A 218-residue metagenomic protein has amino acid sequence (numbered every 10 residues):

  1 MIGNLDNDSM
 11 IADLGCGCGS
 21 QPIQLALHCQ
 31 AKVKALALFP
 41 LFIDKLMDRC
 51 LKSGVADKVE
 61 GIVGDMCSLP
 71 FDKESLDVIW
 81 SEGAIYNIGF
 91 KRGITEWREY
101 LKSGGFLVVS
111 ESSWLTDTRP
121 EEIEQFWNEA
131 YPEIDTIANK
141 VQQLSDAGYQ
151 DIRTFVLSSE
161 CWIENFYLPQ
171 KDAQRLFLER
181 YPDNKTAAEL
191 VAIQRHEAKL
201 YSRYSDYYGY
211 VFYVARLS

Functional and structural regions predicted by a protein language model:
M1-N7: Conserved alpha-helix/loop element of class I SAM-dependent methyltransferases that forms part of the SAM/SAH-binding
A12, C18-S68: Class I SAM-dependent methyltransferase SAM/SAH-binding core
C67-V78: A short acidic, Gly/Pro-enriched loop at the edge of an enzyme's catalytic core that lines a small-molecule cofactor
V78-K91: A short SAM/SAH-binding and catalytic strip from SAM-dependent methyltransferases
R92-F106: A short glycine-rich, Lys/Arg-flanked "PGG" loop and its adjoining helix->strand segment in the class I
S112-Y131: Short, glycine-/aromatic-enriched active-site segment of Class I SAM-dependent methyltransferases
E133-G148: Short alpha-helix
R153-S218: Conserved Class I S-adenosyl-L-methionine
